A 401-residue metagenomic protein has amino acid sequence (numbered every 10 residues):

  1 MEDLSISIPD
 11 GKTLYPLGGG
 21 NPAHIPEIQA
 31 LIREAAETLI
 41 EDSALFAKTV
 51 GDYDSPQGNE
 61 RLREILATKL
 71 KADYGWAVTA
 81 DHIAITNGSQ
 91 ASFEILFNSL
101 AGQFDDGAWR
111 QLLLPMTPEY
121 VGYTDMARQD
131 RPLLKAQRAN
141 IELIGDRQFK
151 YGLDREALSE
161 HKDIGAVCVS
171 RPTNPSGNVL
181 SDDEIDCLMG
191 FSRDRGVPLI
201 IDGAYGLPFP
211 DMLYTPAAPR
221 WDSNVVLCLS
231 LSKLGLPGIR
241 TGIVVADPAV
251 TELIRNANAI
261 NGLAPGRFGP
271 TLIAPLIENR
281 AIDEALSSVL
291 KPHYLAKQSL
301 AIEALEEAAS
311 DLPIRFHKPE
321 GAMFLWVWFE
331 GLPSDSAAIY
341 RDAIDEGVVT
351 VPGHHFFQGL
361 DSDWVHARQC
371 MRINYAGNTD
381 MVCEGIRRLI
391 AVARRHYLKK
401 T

Functional and structural regions predicted by a protein language model:
M1-G58, T68, A72, D163 (+2 more regions): N-terminal "arm"/small-domain region of PLP-dependent enzymes with the aminotransferase-like
G20-H24, Q90-A91, E119-G122, P172-P175 (+10 more regions): Short, solvent-exposed loop/turn segments at secondary-structure junctions
K48-R195, I200-D222, V226, L398-T401: Conserved core of the PLP fold type I
E64, T68, A72, A77 (+4 more regions): PLP-dependent enzyme catalytic core of the Aspartate aminotransferase-like
P216-N256, A264-F268, V382: Active-site PLP attachment segment
R255-N261, N279-A304, L332: Structural signature of PLP-dependent enzymes
K291-I302, I314-W328: Conserved glycine-rich beta-strand-loop-beta hairpin in the small C-terminal domain of fold type I
P333-I339, D380-E384: Short, conserved charged micro-motifs
